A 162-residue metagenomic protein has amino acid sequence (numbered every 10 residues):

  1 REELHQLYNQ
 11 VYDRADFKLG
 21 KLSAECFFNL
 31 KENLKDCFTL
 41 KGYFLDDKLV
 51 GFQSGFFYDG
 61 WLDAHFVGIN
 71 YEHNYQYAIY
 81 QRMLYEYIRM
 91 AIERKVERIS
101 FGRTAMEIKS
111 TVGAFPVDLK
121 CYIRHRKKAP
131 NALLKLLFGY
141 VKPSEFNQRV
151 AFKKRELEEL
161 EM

Functional and structural regions predicted by a protein language model:
R1-Y75, E156-M162: A conserved beta-strand-loop-helix scaffold within acyl/acetyltransferase catalytic domains
Q6-N9, N70, Y87-I88, A132 (+2 more regions): Generic signal for short, ordered secondary-structure residues within or immediately flanking folded domains
L7, S23-L30, M83-I88, T104-I108: Short, hydrophobic/aromatic alpha-helical segments in well-folded domains
L45, R94-M162: Active-site/acyl-donor-binding loops of N-acyltransferases
D63, Y80-Q81, L137: Short, flexible segments with low predicted structural confidence
N74-R89, F101: Conserved acetyl-CoA-binding loop-helix of GNAT-fold acetyltransferases
